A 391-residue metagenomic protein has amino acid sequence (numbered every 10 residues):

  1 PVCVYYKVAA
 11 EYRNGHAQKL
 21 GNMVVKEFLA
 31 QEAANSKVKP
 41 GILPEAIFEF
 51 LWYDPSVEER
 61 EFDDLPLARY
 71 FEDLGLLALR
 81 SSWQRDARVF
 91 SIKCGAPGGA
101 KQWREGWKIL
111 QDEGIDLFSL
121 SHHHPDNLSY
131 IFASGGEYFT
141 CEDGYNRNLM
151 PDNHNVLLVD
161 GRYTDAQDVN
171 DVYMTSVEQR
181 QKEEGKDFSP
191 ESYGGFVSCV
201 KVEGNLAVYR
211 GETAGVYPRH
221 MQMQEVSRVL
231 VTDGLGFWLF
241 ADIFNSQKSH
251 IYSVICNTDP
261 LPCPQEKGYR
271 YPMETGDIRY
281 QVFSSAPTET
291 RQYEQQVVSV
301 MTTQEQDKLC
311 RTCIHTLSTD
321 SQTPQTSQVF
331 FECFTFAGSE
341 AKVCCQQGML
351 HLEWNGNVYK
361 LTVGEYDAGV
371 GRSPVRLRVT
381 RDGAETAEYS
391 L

Functional and structural regions predicted by a protein language model:
P1-L391: Extended polysaccharide-engagement surfaces of secreted carbohydrate-active enzymes
